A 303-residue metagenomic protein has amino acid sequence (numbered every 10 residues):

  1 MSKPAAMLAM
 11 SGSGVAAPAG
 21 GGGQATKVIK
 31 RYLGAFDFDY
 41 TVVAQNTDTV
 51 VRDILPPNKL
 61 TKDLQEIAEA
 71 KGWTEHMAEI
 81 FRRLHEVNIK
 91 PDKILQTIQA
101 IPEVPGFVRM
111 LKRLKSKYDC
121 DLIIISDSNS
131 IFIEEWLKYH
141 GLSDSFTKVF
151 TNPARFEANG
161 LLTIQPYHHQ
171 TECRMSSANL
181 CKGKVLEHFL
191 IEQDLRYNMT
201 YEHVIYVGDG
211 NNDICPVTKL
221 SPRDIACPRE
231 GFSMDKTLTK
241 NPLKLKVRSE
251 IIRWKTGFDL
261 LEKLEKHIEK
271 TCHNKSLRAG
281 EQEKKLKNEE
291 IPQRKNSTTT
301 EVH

Functional and structural regions predicted by a protein language model:
S2-A154, A158: Alpha-helical substrate-recognition element adjacent to the catalytic core
S2-S11, A16-A19, G106-K112, S116-I123 (+1 more regions): C-terminal cap/substrate-recognition subdomain and adjoining C-terminal extension of metal-dependent phosphatase-like
